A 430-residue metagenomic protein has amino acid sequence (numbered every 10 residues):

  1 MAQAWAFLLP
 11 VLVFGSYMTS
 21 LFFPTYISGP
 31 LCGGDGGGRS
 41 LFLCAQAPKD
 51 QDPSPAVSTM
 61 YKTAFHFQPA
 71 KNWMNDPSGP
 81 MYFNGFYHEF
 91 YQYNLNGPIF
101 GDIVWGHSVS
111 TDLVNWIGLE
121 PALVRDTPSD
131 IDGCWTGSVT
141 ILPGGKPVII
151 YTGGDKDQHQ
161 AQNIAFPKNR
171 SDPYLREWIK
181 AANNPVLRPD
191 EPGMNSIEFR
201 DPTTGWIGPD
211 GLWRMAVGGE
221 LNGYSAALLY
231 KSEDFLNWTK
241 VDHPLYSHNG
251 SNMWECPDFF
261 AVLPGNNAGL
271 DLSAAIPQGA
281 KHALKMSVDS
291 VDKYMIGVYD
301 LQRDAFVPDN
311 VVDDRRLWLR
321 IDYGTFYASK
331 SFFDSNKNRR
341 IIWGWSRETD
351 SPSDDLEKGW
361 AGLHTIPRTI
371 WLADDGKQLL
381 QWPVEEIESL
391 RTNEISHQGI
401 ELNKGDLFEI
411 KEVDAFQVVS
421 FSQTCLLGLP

Functional and structural regions predicted by a protein language model:
A2-F7, G15, S20-P30, Q46-D52 (+3 more regions): Beta-rich accessory regions
A2-N94: N-terminal regions that are enriched for targeting/export leaders and immediately downstream pro/stem segments
G38-S78, G97-F100, V114-I141, P173-W206 (+5 more regions): Surface loop/turn signatures of beta-propeller and other carbohydrate-active proteins
F86-E89, G145-I150, D210-M215, G269-L272 (+2 more regions): Entry beta-strands of beta-propeller and related beta-repeat scaffolds
L95-G101, G154-Q158, M194-N195, G218-L221 (+2 more regions): Short consensus segments that form the blades of beta-propeller domains, in both extracellular/periplasmic
F100-G106, D157-F166, G223-L229, S290-V298 (+2 more regions): Structural motif
V109-L113, A165-W178, Y230-N237, P264-G265 (+2 more regions): Short loop/turn segments immediately following beta-strands, especially the blade-tip and inter-blade linker loops
K146-V186: Carboxylate/His-rich catalytic cores and anion/metal-binding grooves
